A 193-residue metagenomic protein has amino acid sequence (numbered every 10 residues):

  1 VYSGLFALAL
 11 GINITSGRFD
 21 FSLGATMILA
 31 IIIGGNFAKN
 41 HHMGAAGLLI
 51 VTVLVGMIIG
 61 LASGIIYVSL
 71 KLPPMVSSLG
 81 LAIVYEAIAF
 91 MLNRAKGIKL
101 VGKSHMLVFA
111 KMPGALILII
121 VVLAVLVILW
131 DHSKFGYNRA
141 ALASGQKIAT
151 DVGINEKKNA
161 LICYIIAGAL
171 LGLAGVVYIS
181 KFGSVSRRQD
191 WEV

Functional and structural regions predicted by a protein language model:
V1-A9, I28-L29, M57-L61, I120 (+2 more regions): Hydrophobic alpha-helical segments embedded in the membrane of multi-pass proteins
V1-H41, I66-L70: Single transmembrane alpha-helix segments in multi-pass membrane proteins
S3-G4, A25-L29, A46-L54, M75-V76 (+2 more regions): Hydrophobic alpha-helical transmembrane segments
I12, N36, H41, L61-S69 (+4 more regions): Membrane-interface helix caps of multi-pass small-molecule transporters
H42-A82: Alpha-helical transmembrane segments within multi-pass membrane transporters and channels
L70, P74-S133, N159-I162, K181-D190: Transmembrane helix-bundle core of multi-pass membrane transporters and related energy-transducing complexes
F135-L161: Short cytoplasmic-facing helical segments at TM-TM junctions of multi-pass membrane proteins
I165-I179: Hydrophobic alpha-helical transmembrane segments that constitute the membrane-spanning cores of multi-pass membrane
